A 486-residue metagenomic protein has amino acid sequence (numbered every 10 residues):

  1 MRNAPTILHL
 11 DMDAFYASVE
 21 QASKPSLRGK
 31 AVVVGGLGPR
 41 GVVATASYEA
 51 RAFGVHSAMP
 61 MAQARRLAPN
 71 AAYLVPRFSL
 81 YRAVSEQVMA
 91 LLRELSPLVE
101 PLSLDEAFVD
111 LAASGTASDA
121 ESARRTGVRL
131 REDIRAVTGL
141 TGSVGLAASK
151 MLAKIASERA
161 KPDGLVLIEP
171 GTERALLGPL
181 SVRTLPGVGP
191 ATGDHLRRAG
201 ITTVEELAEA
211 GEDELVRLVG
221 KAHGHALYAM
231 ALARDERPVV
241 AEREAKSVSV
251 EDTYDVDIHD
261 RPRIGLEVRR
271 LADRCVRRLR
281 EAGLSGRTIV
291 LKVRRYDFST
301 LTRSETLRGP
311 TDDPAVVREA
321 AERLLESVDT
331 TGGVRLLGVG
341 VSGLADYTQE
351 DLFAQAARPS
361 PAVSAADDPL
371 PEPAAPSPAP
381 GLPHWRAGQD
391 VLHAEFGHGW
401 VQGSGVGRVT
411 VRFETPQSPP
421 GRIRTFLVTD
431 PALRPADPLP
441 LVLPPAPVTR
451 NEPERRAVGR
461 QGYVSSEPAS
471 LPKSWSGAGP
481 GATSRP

Functional and structural regions predicted by a protein language model:
M1-H225, A365-D367, P371-P378, R386-A387 (+5 more regions): Gly/Gly-Pro- and Ser/Thr-rich, intrinsically disordered tail segments characteristic of DNA damage-repair and tolerance
R2, T184, T192-L336, V341-Q349 (+3 more regions): DNA-contacting surface of Y-family translesion DNA polymerases
L102-E106, A147-K150, L284-T288, V334-L336 (+1 more regions): Short Gly/Ser/Thr- and Asp/Glu-enriched loop/turn motifs at secondary-structure junctions
I289-V293, G388-H393: A short beta-strand micro-motif
Q355-D390, P440-R455, G459, S470 (+2 more regions): Mixed-charge, Lys/Arg-rich low-complexity intrinsically disordered regions
G397-S404: Short beta-strand-centered aromatic/proline hotspots
G407-V411: Short aromatic-glycine-enriched beta-strand elements
R412-P486: Intrinsically disordered, low-complexity linker and terminal regions at domain boundaries
